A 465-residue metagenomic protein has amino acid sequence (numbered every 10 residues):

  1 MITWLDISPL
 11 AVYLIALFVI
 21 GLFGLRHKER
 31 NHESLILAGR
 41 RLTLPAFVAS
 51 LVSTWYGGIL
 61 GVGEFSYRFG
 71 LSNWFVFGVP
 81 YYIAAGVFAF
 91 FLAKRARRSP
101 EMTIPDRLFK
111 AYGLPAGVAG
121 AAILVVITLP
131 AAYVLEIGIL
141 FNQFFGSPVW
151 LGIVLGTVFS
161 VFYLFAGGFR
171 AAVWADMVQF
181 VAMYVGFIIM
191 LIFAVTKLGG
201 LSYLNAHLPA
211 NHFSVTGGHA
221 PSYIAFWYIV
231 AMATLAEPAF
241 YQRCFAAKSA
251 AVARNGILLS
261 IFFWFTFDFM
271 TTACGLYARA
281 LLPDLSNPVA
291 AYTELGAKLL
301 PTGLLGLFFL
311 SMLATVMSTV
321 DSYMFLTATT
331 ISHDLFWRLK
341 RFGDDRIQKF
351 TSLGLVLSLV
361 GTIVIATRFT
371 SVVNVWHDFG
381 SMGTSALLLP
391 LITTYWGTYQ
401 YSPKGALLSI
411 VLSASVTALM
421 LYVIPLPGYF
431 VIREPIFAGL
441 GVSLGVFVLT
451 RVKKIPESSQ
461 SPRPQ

Functional and structural regions predicted by a protein language model:
M1-Q465: Membrane-embedded helix-loop-helix hairpins and adjacent transmembrane boundary segments in multi-pass transporters
